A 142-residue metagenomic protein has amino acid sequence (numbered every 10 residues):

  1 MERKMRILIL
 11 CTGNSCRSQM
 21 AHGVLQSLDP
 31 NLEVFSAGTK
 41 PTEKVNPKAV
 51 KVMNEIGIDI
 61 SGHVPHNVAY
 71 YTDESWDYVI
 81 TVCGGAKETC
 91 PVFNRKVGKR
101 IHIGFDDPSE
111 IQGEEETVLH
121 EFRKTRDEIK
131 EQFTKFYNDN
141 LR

Functional and structural regions predicted by a protein language model:
M1-Y70: Conserved active-site segments centered on acidic
N14, M53, V79-I80, I129: Conserved small-residue
S15, G84-K87: Short glycine-rich anion-binding loops that position phosphate/pyrophosphate groups of nucleotides and phosphorylated
K40, G85, D106: Catalytic metal-binding/acid-base residues of hydrolase active sites
I60, A86-T89: Glycine-rich nucleotide phosphate-binding loop and flanking beta-alpha elements of Rossmann-like dinucleotide-binding
D73-S75: Alpha-helix C-terminal capping/helix-to-coil transition sites in glycosyltransferase folds
T81-V82, H102: Redox-cofactor binding/interface segments in oxidoreductases and associated redox assembly factors
T89-R142: Phosphate-binding/catalytic loops
